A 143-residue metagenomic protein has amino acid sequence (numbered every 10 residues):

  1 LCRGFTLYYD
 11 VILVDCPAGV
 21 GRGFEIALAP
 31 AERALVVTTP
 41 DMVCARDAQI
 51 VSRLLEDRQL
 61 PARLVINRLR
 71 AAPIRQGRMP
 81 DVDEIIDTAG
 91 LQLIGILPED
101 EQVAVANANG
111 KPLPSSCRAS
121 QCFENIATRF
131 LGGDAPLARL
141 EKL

Functional and structural regions predicted by a protein language model:
L1-I96, V105: Conserved catalytic-core segment of NTP-binding enzymes
G19, Q102, R118: Residue-level recognition of oxygen-bearing side chains
L60-R63, E84, N109-K111, A138-L143: A general structural signal for short secondary-structure boundary/capping elements
A72-P73, L97-P112, K142-L143: Long, well-ordered amphipathic alpha-helical subdomains in the mid-to-C-terminal portions of large enzyme subunits
G77, N109-P112, G132-G133: Short loop/turn hinge sites at secondary-structure boundaries
Q92-L93, Q102, Q121, N125-L143: P-loop NTP-binding site
N107-F123: C-terminal boundary of histidine-terminating zinc-finger modules
